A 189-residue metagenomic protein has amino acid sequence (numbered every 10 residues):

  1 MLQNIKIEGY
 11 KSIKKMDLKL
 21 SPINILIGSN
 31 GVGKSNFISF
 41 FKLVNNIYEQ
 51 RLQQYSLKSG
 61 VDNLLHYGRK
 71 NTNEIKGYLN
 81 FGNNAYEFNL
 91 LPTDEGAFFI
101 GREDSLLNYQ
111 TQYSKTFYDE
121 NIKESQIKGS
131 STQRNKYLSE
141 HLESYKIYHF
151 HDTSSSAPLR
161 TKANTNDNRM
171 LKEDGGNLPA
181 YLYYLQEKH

Functional and structural regions predicted by a protein language model:
M1-K14: N-terminal pre-Walker A segment at the start of P-loop NTPase domains
G9, F40, K146-H149: A secondary-structure boundary/capping signal
K15, L26, L107-T111: General N-terminal leader/first-domain-start detector
K15-S21: Phosphate-binding P-loop
S21-S59, D104, D174: Phosphate-binding glycine-rich loops of NTP-binding sites
I38-E95: Conserved P-loop NTP-binding catalytic core
G82-H189: Electropositive, glycine-dotted interaction segments that contact anionic polymers or phosphate-rich ligands
